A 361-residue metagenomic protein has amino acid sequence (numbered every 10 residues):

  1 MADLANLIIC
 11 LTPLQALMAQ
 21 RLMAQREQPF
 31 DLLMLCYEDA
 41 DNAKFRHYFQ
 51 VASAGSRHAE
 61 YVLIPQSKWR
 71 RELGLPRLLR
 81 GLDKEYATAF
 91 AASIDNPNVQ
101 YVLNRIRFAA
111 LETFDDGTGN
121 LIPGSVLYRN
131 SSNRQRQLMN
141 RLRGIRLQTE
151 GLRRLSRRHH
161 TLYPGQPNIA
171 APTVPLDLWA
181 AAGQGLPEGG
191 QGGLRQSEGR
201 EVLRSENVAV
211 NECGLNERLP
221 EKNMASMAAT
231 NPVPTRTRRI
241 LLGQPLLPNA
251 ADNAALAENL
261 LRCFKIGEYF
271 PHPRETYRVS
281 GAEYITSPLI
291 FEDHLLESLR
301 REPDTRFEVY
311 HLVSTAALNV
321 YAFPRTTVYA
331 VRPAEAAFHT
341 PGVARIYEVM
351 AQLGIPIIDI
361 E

Functional and structural regions predicted by a protein language model:
L7-L138, L142, A316-N319: Active-site and donor-binding regions of nucleotide-sugar-utilizing enzymes
I8, A89-A91, L111-T113, K265-H272 (+1 more regions): Short, hydrophobic beta-strand segments that form beta-sheet elements in well-ordered domains
D39-H47, N98-V99, L121-I122, P248-A250 (+2 more regions): Short, charged/polar "capping" segments at the starts of alpha-helices and the immediately preceding loops
F49-Y61, F108-L111, R129-S132, G267 (+3 more regions): Active-site regions of enzymes building and remodeling cell-envelope glycoconjugates
F114-G117, L121-G190, R195, G199 (+1 more regions): A nucleotide-sugar donor-handling region in carbohydrate enzymes
R238-E275: Conserved catalytic-core segment of nucleotide-activated headgroup transferases in glycan assembly
T276-F323: Donor nucleotide-activated moiety binding/catalytic core segment of transferases that use nucleotide-activated donors
A317-E361: Catalytic binding pocket for nucleotide-activated donors in carbohydrate/polymer assembly enzymes
